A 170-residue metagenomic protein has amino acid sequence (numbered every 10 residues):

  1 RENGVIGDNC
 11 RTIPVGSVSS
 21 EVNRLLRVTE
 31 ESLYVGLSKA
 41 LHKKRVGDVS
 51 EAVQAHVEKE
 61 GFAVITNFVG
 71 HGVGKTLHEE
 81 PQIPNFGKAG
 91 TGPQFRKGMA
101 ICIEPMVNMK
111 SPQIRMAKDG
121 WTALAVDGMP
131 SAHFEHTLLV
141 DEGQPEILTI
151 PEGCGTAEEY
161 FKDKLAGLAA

Functional and structural regions predicted by a protein language model:
R1-A170: Active-site neighborhoods and metal-handling regions in enzymes and metal-associated proteins
